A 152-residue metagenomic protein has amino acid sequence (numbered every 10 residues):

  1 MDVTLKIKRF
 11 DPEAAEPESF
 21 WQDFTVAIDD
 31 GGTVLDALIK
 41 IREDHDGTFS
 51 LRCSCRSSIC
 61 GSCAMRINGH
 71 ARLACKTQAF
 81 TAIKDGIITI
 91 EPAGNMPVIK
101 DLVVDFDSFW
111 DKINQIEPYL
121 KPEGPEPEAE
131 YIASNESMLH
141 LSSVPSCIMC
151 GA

Functional and structural regions predicted by a protein language model:
M1-M149: Signature of N-terminal electron-transfer/Fe-S-associated modules in redox systems
A152: Histidine/lysine/aspartate-rich catalytic loop segments that bind and position anionic ligands
